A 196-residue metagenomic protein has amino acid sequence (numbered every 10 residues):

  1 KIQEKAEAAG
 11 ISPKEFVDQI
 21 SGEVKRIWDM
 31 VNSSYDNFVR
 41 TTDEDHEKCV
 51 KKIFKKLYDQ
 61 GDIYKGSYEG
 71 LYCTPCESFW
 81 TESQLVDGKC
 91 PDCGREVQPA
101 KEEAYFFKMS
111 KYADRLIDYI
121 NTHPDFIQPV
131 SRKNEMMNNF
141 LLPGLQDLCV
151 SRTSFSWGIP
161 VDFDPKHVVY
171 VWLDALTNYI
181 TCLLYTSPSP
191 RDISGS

Functional and structural regions predicted by a protein language model:
K1-I127: N-terminal, positively charged nucleic-acid-binding surface of large information/translation enzymes
R40, D45-C49, P75, C93 (+2 more regions): Structured secondary-structure scaffolds
I193-S196: N-terminal low-complexity segments that are often proline-rich with Ser/Thr-Pro
